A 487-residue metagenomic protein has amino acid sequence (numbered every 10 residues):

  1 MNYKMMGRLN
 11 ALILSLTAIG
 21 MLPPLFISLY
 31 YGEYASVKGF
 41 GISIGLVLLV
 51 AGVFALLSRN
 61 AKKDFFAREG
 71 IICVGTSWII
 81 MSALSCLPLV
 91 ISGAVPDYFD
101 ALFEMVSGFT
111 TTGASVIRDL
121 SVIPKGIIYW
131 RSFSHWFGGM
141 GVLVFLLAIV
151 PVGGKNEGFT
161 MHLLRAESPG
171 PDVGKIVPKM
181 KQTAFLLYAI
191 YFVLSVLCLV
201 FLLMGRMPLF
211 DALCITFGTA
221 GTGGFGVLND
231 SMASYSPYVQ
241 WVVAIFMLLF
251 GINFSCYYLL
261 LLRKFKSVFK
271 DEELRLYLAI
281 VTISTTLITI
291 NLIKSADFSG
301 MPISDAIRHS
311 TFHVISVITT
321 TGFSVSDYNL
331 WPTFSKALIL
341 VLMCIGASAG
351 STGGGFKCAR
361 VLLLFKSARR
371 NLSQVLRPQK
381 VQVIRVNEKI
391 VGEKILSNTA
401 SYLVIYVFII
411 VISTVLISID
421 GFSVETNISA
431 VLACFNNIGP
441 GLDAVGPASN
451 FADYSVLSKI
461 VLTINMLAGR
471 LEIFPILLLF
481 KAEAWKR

Functional and structural regions predicted by a protein language model:
M1-R487: Membrane-proximal intracellular helices of multi-pass ion channels
